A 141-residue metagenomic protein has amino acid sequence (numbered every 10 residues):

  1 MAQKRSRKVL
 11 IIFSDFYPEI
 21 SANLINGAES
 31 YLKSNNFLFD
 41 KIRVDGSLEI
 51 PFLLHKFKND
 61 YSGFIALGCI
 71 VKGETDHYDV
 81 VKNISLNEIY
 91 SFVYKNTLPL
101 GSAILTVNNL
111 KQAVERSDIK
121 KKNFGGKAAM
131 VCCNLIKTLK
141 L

Functional and structural regions predicted by a protein language model:
M1, N96-Q112: Mobile beta-alpha loop/short-helix "lid" or hinge segments that flank ligand
A2-K41: Glycine-rich phosphate/diphosphate-binding loop of Rossmann-like nucleotide-binding domains
D15-F16, C69-I70, L105-N109: Short, ordered loop/turn segments at secondary-structure junctions
Y31-D60: Active-site rim loops that border cofactor/substrate pockets in soluble metabolic enzymes
K41, G63-L67, P99-L105: Short beta-strand segments at enzyme active-site cores
L53-I89, V93: Glycine-rich phosphate-binding loop
N108-N123: Phosphate-binding/catalytic loops
K121-L141: A charged, well-structured terminal subsegment
